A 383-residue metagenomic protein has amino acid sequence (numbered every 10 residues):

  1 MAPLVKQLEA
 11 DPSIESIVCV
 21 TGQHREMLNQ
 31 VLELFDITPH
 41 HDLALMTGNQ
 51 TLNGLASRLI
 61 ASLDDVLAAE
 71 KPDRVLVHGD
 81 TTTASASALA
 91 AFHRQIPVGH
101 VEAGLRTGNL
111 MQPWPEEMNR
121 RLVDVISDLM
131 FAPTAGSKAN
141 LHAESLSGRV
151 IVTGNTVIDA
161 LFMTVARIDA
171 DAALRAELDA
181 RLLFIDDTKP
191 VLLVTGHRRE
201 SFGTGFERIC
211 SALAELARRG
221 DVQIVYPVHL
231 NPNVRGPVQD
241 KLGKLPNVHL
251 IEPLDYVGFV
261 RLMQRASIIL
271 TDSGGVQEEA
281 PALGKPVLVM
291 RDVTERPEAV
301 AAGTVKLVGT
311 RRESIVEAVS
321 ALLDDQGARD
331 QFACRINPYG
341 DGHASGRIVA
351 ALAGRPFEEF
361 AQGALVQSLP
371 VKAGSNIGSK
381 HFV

Functional and structural regions predicted by a protein language model:
M1-Y226, N231-V383: Nucleotide-activated sugar donor-binding and catalytic core shared by glycosyltransferases and related lipid-linked
